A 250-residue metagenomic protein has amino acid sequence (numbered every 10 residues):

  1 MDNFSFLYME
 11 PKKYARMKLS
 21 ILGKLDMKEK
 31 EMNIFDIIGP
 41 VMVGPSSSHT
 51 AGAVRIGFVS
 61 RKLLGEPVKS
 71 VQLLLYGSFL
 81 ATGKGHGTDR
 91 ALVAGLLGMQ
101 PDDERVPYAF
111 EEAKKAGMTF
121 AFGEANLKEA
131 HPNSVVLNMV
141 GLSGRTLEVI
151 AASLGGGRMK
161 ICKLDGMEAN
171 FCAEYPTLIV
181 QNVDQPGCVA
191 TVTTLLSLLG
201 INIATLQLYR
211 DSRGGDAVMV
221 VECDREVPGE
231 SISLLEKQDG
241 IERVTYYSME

Functional and structural regions predicted by a protein language model:
D2-N3, Y8, D26: Intrinsic-disorder-associated, low-complexity terminal segments enriched in Asp/Asn/His/Tyr and depleted of Lys/Arg
F4, L19-S20: Intrinsically disordered, low-complexity segments enriched in serine/proline and basic residues
E29-V41, V71-L74: Short, hydrophobic/aliphatic alpha-helical segments
G39-G57: Conserved phosphate/anionic-ligand binding catalytic regions in large, soluble enzymes, centered on
L63-Q72, F120, M139: Non-transmembrane, aqueous-exposed alpha-helical and coiled segments at domain scale
Q72, Y76-K115: A structural-propensity feature for long, helix-poor, extended segments
F122, I150-E250: A conserved regulatory-domain signal marking ACT and ACT-like small-molecule sensing domains and adjacent regulatory
